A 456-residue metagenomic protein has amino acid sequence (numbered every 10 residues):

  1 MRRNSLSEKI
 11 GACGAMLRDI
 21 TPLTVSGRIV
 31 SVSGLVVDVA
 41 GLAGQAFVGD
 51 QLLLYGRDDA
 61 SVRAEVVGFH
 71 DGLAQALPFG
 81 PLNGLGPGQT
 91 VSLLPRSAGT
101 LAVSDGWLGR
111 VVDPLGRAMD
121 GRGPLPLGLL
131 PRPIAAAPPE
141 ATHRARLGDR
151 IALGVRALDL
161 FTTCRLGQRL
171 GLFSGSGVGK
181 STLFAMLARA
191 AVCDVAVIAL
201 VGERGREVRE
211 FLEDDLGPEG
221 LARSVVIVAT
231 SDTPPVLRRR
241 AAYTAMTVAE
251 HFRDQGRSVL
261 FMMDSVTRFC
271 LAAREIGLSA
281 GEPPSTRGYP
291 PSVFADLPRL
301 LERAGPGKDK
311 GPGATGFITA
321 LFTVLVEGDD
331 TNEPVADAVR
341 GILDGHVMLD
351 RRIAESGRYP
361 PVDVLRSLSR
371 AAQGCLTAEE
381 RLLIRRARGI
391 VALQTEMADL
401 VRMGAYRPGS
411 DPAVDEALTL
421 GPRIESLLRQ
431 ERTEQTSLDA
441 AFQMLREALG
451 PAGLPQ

Functional and structural regions predicted by a protein language model:
M1, A12-A15, L35-V39, L130-A135 (+4 more regions): A broad, low-specificity signal for short, low-complexity segments enriched in glycine/proline and polar/charged
M1-G14, M444-Q456: Short, charged, intrinsically disordered terminal tails
R2-G11, R18-P22, S31-L153: Acidic-enriched and Gly/Ser
L17-T21, R28-S31, A43-G44, L53-D58 (+16 more regions): Replace "in large, NTP-powered and nucleic-acid-processing enzymes" with "in large, NTP-powered factors and other
T24, G106-W107, A245, F317: Glycine/charge-rich, flexible interdomain linkers and switch-proximal surface loops that mediate coupling
V91, G99, M119-Q168, S181-M186 (+2 more regions): P-loop NTPase nucleotide-binding/switch module
L160-F161, G167-Q456: P-loop NTPase catalytic core
